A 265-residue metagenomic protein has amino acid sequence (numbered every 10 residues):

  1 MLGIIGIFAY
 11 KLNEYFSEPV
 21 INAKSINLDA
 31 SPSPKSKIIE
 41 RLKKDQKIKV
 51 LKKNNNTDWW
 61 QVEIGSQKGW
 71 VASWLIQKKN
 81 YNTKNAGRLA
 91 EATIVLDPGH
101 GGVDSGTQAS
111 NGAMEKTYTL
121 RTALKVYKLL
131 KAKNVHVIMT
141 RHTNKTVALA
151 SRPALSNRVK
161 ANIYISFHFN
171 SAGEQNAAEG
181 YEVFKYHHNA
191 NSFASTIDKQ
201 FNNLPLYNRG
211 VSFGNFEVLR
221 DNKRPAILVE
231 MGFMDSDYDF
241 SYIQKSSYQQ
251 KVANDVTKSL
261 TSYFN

Functional and structural regions predicted by a protein language model:
M1-A30, I38-K44, K53, Q77-R88: SH3-family beta-barrel domains
P32-K37, K145: Short alpha-helix capping/helix-loop boundary micro-motifs
I38-W74: SH3/SH3-like beta-barrel superfamily modules
N80-S195, Q200-N203: Catalytic-core regions of hydrolytic enzymes
V137, N208, A226: Hydrophobic anchor at the start of a short beta-strand that flanks the dinucleotide cofactor-binding loop
L149-P153, V211-F216: Alpha-helical scaffolding within the catalytic cores of extracellular/periplasmic polymer-degrading hydrolases
S166, F184, S212-N265: Active-site-adjacent mobile loop/cap segments within catalytic or ligand-binding domains
